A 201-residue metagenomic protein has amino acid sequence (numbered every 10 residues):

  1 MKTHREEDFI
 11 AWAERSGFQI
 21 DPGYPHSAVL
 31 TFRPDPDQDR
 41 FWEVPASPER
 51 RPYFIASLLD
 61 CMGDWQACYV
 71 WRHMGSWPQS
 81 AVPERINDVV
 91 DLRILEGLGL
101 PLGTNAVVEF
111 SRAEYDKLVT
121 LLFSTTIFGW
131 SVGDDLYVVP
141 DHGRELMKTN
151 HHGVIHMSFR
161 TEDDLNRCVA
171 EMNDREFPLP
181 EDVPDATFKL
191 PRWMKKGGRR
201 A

Functional and structural regions predicted by a protein language model:
M1-A201: Structured alpha/beta or helical-core interaction and ligand-binding surfaces enriched in interleaved
